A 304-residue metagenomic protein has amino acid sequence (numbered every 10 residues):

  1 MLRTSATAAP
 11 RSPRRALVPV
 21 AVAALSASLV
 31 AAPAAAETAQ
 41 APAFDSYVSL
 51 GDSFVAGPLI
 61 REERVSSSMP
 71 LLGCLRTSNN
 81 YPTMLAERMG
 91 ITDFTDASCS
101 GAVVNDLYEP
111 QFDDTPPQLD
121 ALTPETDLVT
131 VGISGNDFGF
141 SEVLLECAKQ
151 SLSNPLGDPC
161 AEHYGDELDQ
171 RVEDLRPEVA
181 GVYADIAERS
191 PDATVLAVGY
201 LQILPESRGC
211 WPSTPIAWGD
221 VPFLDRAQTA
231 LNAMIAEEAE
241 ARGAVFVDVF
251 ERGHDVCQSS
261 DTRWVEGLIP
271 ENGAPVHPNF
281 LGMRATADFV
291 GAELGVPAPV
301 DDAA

Functional and structural regions predicted by a protein language model:
M1-T38: Secretory targeting and sorting signals
A39-S98, L119, A148-S153: Serine-esterase "nucleophile elbow" of acetyl-processing enzymes
S46-G51, V55-G57, D93-S98, D127-G132 (+3 more regions): Structural recognition of the beta-strand scaffold that forms the well-ordered cores of secreted hydrolase catalytic
D52, A56-P58, G135-K149, G199-S207 (+1 more regions): Short, solvent-exposed beta-strand-terminating loops
M84-D93, P177-V195, A230-D248: A structural motif corresponding to the C-terminal end of an alpha-helix and its immediate exit/capping segment
Y108-E125: Short, well-structured alpha-helical segments in soluble
E142-Q170, Q202-Q228: Serine-dependent acyl-ester chemistry module
L201-A303: Catalytic His-Asp segment of secreted/periplasmic serine-dependent ester chemistry enzymes
